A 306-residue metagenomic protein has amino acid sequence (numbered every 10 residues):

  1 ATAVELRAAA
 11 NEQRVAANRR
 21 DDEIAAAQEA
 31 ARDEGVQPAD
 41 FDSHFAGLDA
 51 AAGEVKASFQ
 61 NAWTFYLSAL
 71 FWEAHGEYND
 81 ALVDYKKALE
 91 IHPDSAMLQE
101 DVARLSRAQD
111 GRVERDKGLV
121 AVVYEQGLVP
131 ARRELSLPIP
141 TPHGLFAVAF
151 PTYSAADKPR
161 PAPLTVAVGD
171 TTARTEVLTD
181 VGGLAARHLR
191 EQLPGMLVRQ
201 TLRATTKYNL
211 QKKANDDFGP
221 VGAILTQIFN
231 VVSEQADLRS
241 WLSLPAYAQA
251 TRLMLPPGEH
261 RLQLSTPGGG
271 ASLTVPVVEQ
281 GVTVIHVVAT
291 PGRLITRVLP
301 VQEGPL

Functional and structural regions predicted by a protein language model:
T2, A8-D22, L89-R107: Boundary/linker segments of alpha-helical solenoid repeat arrays
L6-E34, H44-A57: Flexible helix-coil transition and linker loops at the boundaries of alpha-helical arrays
Q37-F41: Acidic/polar, low-complexity linker and loop regions
E54, F59-N61, S95, Q99: Residues that mark the junctions of alpha-helical repeat units in TPR/alpha-solenoid scaffolds
Q60-L67, F71-A74, D101-R104, A204: "A position-specific structural signal for the A-helix of alpha-solenoid helical repeats
R104-L306: Short loop/turn and low-complexity linker motifs enriched in small/turn-promoting residues
